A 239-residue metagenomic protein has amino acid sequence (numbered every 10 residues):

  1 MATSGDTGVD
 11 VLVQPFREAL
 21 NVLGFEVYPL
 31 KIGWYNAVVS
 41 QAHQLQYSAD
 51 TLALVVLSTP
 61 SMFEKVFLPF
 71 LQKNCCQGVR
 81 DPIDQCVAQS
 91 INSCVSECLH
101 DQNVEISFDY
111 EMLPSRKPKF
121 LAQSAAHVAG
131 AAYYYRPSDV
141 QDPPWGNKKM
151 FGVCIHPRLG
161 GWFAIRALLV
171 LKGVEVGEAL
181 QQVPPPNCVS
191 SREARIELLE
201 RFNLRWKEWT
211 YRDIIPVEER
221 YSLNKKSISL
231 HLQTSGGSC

Functional and structural regions predicted by a protein language model:
M1-C239: Auxiliary alpha/beta "docking" domains used to position bulky ligands
